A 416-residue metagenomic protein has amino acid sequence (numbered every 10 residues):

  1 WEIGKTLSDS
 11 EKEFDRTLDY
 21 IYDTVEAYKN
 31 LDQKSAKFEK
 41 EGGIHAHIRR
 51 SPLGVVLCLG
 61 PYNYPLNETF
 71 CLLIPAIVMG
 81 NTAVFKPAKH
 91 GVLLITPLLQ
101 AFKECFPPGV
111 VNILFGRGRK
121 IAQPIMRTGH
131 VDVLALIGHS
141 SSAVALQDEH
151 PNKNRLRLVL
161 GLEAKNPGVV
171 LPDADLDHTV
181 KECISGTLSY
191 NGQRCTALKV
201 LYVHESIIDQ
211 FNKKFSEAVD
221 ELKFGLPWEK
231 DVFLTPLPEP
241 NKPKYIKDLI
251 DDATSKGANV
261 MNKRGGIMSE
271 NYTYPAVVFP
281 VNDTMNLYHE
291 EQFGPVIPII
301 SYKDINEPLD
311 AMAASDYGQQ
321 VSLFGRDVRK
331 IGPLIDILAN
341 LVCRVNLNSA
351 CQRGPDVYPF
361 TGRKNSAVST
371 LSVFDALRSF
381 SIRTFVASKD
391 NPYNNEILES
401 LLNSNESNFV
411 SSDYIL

Functional and structural regions predicted by a protein language model:
W1-H45: N-terminal Rossmann-like NAD(P)+-binding subdomain of aldehyde/semialdehyde dehydrogenases
I21, I95-L98, I125, L146 (+4 more regions): Hydrophobic packing residues within well-ordered alpha-helices of enzyme cores
Y22-K37, K223-F224, S255, V260-M268 (+1 more regions): Proline-centered turn/helix-capping motifs that create local helix->coil transitions or kinks
S35-H178, Y302, I415: Rossmann-like NAD(P) dinucleotide-binding subdomain of oxidoreductase/dehydrogenase enzymes
V84-A88, Y202, N348: Short internal beta-strands
C105-F106, V133, S141-D283, I305 (+4 more regions): ALDH superfamily catalytic-core signature
H130-V131, K223, I250, Y272-L416: Conserved C-terminal structural/oligomerization subdomain of aldehyde/semialdehyde dehydrogenase
